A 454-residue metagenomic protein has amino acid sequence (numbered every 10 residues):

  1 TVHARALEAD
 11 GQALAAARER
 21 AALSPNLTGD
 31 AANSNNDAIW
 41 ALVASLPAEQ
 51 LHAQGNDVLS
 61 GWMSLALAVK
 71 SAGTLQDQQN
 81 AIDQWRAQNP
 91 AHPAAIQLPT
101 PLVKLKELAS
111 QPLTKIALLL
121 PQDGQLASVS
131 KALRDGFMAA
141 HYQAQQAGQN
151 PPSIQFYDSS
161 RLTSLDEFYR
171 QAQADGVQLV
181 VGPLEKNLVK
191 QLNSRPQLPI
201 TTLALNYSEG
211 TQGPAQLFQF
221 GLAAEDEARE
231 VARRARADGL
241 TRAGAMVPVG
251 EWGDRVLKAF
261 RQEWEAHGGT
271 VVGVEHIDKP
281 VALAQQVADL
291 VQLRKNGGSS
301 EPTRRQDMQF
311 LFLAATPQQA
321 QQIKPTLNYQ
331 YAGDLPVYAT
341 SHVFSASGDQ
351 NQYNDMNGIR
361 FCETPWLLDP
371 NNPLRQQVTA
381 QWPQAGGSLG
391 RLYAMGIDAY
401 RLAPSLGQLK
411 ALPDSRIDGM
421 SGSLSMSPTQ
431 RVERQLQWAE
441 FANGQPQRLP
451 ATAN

Functional and structural regions predicted by a protein language model:
T1-L102: Alpha-helical protein-protein interaction scaffolds
V129-L133, A147-G210: Beta-alpha junction/loop-to-helix N-cap segments that form part of ligand/metal-binding clefts
A144-S159, P214-F218, E265-Q286: Short beta-strand elements in bilobed, periplasmic/extracellular small-molecule ligand-binding domains
Q173-E185, T202-L205, G244-P248, G297-P317 (+1 more regions): Periplasmic-binding protein-like
G210-R234, Y353-P365: Short beta-strand elements at the ligand-binding edges of bilobed clamshell
Q219-D278: An alpha-beta-alpha
D307-M308, K324-I397: Extracellular/periplasmic periplasmic-binding protein-like sensory domains
A380-R448: Segments of small-molecule ligand-sensing domains
